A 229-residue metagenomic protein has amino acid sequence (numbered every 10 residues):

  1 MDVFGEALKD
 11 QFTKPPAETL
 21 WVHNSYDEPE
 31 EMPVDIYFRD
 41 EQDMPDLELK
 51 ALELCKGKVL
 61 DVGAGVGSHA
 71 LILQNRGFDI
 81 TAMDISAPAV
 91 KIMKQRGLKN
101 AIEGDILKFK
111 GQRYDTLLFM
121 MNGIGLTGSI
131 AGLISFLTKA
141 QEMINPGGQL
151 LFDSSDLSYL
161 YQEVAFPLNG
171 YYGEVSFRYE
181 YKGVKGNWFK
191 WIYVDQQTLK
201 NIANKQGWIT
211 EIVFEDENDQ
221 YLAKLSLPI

Functional and structural regions predicted by a protein language model:
M1-V22: N-terminal auxiliary segments of SAM/dcSAM-dependent transferases
D10, V22, N145-N204: SAM-dependent methyltransferase
V34, F38-K58: Conserved alpha-helix/loop element of class I SAM-dependent methyltransferases that forms part of the SAM/SAH-binding
V66: Conserved SAM/SAH-binding loop
S86-A87: Conserved SAM/SAH-binding beta-strand->alpha-helix loop
G97-K108: Conserved SAM-binding strand-loop segment of SAM-dependent methyltransferases
Y114-I134: A short SAM/SAH-binding and catalytic strip from SAM-dependent methyltransferases
I134-P146: A short glycine-rich, Lys/Arg-flanked "PGG" loop and its adjoining helix->strand segment in the class I
